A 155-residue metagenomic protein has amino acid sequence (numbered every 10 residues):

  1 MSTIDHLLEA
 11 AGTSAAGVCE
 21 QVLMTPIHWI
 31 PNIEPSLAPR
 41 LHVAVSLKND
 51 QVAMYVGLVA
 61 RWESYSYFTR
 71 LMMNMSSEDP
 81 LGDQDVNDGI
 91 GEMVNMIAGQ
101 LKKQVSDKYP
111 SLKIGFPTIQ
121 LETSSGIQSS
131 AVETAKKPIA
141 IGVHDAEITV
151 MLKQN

Functional and structural regions predicted by a protein language model:
M1-N155: N-terminal auxiliary interaction/assembly segments of multi-subunit proteins
